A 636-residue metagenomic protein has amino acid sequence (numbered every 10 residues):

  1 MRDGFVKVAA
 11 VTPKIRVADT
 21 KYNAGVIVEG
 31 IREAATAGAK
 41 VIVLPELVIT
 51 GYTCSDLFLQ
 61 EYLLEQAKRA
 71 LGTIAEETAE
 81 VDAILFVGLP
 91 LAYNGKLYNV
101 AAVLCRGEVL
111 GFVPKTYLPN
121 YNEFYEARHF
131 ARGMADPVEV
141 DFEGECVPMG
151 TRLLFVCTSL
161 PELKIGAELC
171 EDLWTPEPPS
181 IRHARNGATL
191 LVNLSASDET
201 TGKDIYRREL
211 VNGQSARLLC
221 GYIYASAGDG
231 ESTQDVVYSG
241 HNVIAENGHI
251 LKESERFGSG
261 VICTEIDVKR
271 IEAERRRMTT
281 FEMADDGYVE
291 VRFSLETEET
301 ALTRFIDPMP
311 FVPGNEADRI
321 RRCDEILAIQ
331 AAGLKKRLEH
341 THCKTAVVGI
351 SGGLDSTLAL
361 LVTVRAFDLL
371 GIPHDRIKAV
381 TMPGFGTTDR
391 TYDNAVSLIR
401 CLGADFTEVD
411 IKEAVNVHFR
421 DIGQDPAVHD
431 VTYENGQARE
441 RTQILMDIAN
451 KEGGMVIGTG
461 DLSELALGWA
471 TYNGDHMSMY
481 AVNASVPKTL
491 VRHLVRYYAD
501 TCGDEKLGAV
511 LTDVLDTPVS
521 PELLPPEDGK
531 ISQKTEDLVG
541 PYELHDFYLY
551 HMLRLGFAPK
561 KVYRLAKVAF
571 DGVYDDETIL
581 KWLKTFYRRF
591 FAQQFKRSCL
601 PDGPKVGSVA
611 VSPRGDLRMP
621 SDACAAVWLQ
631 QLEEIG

Functional and structural regions predicted by a protein language model:
M1-G349, R365-H374: Enzyme catalytic cores with a strong preference for nitrogen-chemistry domains
K7, A18, S159-L163, C220 (+5 more regions): ATP/NTP-dependent adenylation/nucleotidyl-transfer catalytic domains that generate, transfer, or process NMP-activated
